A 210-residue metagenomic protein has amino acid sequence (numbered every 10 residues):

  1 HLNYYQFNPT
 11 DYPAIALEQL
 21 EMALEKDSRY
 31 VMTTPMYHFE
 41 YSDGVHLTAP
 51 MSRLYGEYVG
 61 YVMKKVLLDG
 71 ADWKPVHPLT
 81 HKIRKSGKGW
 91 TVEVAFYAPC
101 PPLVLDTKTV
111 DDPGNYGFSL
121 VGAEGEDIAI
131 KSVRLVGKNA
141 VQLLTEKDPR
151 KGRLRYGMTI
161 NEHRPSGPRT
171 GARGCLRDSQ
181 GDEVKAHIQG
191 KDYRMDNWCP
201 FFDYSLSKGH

Functional and structural regions predicted by a protein language model:
H1-Y4, D11-Y41, E57-V66: Extracellular serine-dependent O-acyl
Q6-P9, F39-S42, P101-L103, E162-R164: Flexible loop/turn segments at secondary-structure boundaries
P9-T10, T48: RNase H-like two-metal-ion nuclease catalytic core shared by retroviral integrases and related mobile-element nucleases
S28, Y41-G114: Catalytic cores of secreted or luminal carbohydrate-active enzymes
M32, S52-G56, G60, L154-Y156 (+1 more regions): Long, contiguous hydrophobic alpha-helical segments, chiefly transmembrane helices and signal peptides
Y97-H210: C-terminal beta-sandwich/jelly-roll accessory domains of carbohydrate-active enzymes
